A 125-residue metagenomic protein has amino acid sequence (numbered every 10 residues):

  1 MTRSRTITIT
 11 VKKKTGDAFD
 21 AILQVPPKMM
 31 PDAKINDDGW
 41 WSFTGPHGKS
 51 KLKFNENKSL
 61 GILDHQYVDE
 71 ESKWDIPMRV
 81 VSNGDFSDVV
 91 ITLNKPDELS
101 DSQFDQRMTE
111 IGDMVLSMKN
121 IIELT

Functional and structural regions predicted by a protein language model:
M1, T44-P46, N57, V68-S72 (+1 more regions): A generic structural micro-feature
M1-D37: Hydrophobic ligand-binding cavity/cleft-lining segments
S4-T6, H47-L52, S72-P77: Short, surface-exposed coil-to-beta transition loops
K12-G16, N55-L60, V80-D88: A short, structured loop/turn motif at beta-sheet edges
D17, S42, K51, I62-D64 (+1 more regions): General beta-strand recognition
A18-I22, F54, V89, M118: Hydrophobic pocket/interface hotspot
I35-S42, N57-Q66: Short, hydrophobic/aromatic-rich segments at coil-to-beta transitions
Q66-T125: Beta-strand/loop substructures that line and gate deep hydrophobic ligand-binding cavities in soluble
